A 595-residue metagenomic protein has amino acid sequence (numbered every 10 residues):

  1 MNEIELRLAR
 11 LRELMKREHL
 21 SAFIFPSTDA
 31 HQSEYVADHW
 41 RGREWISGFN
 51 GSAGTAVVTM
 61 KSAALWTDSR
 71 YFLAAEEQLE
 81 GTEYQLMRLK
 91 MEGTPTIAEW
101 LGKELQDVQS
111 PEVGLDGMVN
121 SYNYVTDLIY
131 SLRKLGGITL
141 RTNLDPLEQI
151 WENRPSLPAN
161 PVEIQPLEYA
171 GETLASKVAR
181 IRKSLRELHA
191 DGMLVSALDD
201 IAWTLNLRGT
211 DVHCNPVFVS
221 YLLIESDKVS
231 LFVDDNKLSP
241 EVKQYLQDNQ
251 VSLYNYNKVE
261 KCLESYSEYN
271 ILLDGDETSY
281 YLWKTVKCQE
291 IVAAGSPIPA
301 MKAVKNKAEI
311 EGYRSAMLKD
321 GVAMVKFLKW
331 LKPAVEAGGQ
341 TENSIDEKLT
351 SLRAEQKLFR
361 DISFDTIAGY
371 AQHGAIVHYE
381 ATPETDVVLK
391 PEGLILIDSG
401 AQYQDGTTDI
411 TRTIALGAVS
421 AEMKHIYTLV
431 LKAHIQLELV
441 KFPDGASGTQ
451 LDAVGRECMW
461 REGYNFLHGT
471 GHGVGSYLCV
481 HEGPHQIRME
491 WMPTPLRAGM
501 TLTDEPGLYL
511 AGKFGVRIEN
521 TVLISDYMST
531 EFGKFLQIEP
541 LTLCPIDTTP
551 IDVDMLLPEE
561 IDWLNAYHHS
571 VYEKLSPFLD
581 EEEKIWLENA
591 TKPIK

Functional and structural regions predicted by a protein language model:
M1-K595: Active-site neighborhoods and metal-handling regions in enzymes and metal-associated proteins
